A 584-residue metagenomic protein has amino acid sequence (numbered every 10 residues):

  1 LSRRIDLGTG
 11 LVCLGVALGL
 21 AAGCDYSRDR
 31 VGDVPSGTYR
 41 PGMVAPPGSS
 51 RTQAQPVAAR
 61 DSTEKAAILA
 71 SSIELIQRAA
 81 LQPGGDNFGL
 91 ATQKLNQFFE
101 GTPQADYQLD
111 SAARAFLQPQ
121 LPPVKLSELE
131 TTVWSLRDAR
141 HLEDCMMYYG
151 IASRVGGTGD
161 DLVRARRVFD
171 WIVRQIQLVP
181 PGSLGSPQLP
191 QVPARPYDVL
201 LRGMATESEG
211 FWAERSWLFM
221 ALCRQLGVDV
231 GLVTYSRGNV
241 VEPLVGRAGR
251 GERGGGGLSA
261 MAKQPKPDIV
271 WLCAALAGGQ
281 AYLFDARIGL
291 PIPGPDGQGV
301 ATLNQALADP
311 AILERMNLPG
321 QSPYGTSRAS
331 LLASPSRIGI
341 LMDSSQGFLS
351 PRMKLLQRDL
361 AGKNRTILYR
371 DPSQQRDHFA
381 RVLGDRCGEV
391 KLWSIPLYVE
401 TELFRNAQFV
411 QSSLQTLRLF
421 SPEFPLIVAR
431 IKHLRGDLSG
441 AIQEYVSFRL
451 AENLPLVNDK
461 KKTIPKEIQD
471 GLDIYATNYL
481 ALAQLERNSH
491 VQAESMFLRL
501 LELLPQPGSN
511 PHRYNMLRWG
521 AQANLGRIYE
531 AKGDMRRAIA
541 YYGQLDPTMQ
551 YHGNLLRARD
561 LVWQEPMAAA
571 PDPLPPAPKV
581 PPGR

Functional and structural regions predicted by a protein language model:
D25-R28: Bacterial signal peptide processing site
A67, S71-E207, F211, P265 (+1 more regions): Secondary-structure boundary elements
C145, Y149, S153-T158, R164-R174 (+8 more regions): Hydrophobic/aromatic-rich core segments of domains that either
L501-E502, G533-G553: TPR/TPR-like (Sel1-like) alpha-helical repeat modules
P505-R518, P547-L561: Boundary/linker segments of alpha-helical solenoid repeat arrays
